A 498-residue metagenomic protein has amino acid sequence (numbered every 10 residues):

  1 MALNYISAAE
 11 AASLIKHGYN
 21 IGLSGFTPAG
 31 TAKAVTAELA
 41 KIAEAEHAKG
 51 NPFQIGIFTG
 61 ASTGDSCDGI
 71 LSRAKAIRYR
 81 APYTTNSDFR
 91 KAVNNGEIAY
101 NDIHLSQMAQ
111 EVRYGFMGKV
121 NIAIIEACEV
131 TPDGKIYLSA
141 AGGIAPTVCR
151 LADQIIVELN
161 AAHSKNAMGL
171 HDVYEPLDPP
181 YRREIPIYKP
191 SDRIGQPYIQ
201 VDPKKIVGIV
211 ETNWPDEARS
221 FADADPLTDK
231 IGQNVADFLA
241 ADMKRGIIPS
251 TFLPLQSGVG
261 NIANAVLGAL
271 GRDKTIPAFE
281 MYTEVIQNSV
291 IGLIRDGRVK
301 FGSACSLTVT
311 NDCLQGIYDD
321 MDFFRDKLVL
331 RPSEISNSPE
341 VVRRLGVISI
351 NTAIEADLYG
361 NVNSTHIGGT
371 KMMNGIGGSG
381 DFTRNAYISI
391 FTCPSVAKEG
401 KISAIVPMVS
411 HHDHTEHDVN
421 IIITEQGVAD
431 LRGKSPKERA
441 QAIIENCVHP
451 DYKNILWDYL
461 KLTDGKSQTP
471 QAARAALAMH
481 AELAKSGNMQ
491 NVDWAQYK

Functional and structural regions predicted by a protein language model:
M1-K498: Conserved alpha/beta enzyme-core scaffold
